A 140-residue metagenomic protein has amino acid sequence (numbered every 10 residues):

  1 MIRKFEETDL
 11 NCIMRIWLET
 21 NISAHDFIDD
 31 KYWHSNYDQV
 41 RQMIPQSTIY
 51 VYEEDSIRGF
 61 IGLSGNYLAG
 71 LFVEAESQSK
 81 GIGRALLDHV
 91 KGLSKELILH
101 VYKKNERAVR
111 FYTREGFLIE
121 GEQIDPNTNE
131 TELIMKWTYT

Functional and structural regions predicted by a protein language model:
M1-R15: A short beta-loop-alpha structural element at the N-terminal edge of CoA-dependent acyl/N-acetyltransferase catalytic
M14-R41: Conserved GNAT-fold acetyl-CoA-binding loop/helix
T48-G59: Conserved beta-hairpin
Y67-Q78, V101-Y102: A short, internal acetyl-CoA/4′-phosphopantetheine-binding micro-motif in the GNAT/acyltransferase core
S79-G92, R110-R114: Conserved acetyl-CoA-binding loop-helix of GNAT-fold acetyltransferases
G83, L87, N105-A108, D125-T131: Short glycine/proline-centered loop/turn elements that form peptide/ligand docking sites
G92-K104: Conserved GNAT acetyl-CoA-binding A-motif
T113-E122: Conserved acetyl-CoA-binding loop of GNAT-fold acetyltransferases
